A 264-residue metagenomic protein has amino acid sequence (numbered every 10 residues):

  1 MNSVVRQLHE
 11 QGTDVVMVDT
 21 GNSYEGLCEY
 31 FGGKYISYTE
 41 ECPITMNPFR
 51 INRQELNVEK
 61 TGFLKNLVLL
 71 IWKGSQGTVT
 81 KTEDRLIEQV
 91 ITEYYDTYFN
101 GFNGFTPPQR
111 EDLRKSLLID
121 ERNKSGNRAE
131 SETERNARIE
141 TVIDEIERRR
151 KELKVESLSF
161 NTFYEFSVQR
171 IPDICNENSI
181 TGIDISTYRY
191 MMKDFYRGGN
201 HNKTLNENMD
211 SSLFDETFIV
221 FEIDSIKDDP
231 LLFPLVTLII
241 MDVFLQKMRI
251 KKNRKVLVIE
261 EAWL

Functional and structural regions predicted by a protein language model:
M1-V4: Glycine-rich phosphate-binding P-loop
R6-V16, F31-K34: Post-Walker A helix-loop "phosphate-sensing" segment adjacent to the P-loop in P-loop NTPases
D19: Conserved functional hotspot residues or short segments at active or partner-binding sites across diverse domains
N22-I36, E40-C42, N47-L264: P-loop NTPase motor domains
